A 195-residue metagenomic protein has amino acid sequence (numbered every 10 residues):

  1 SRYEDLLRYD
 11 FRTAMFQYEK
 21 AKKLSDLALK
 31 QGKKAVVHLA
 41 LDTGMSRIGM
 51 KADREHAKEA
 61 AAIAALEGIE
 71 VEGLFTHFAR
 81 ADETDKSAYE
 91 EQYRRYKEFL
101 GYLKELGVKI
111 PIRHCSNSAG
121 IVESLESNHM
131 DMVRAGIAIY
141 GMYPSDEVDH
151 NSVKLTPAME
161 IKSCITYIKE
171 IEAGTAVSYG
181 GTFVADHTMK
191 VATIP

Functional and structural regions predicted by a protein language model:
S1-H114: Active-site-proximal beta-alpha core segment in soluble small-molecule metabolic enzymes
D85-H187: Anionic-ligand-binding alpha/beta catalytic cores of soluble enzymes and soluble regulatory domains that recognize
H187-P195: Compact, glycine-rich, soluble single-domain proteins
